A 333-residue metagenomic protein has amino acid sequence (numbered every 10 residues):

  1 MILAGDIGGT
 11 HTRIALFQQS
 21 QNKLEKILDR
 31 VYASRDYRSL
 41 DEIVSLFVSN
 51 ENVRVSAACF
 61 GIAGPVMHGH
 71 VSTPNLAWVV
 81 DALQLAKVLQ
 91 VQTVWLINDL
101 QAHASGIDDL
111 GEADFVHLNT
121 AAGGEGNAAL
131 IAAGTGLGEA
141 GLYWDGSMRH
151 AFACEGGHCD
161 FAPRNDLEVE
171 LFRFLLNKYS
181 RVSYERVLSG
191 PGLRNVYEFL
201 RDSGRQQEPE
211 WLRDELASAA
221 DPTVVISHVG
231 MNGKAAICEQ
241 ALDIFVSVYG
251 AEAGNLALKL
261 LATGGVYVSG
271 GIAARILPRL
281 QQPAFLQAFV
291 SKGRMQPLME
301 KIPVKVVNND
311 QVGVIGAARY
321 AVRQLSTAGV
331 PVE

Functional and structural regions predicted by a protein language model:
M1-E51, E170-E333: ATP-binding/phosphotransfer module of carbohydrate and carboxylate kinases, centering on a glycine-rich
D6, D99, G134: Active-site glycine-centered loops adjacent to acidic/histidine catalytic or metal-binding residues that shape
T10-H11, A63-V66, G136-A140, C159 (+1 more regions): Gly/Ser/Thr-rich beta-alpha loop segments that engage phosphate groups in nucleotides
S49-L96, Q101-D114, L130, A274-P278: Short beta-strand-loop/turn "lid" adjacent to the catalytic site in phosphate-handling enzymes
R54, Q90-Q92, G124-A128, A262-T263 (+1 more regions): Short coil/turn connectors at secondary-structure junctions
I107, A140-W144, F199: A short secondary-structure junction signal
G111-A122, A321-G329: Short, electropositive alpha-helical surface patch
D114-E185, L277-L280, A284-V290, R294-M299: Glycine-rich phosphate-binding loop of actin/hexokinase-like ATP-binding domains
